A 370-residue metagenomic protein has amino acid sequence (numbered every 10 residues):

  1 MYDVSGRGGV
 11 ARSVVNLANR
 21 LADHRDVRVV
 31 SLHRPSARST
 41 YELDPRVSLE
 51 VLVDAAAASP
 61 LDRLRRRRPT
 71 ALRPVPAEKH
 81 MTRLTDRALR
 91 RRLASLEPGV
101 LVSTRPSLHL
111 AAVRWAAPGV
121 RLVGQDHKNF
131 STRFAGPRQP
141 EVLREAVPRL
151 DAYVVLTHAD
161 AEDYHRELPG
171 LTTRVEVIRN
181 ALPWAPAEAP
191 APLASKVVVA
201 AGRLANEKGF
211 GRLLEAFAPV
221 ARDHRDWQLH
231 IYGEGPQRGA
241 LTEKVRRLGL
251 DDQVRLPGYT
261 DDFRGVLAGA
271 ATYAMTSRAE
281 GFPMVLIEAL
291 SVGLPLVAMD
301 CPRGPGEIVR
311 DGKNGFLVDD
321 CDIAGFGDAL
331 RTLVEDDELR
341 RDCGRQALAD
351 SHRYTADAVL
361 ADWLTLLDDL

Functional and structural regions predicted by a protein language model:
M1-R7, R20, H24-P76: N-terminal strand-loop element at the rim of the active site of nucleotide-sugar-dependent glycosyltransferases
G8-N16, K196, A200-R225, L229 (+2 more regions): A conserved mid-protein helix/loop that constitutes part of the nucleotide-sugar donor-binding site
T82-T85, S103-H109, D126: Short His-centered aromatic/hydrophobic patch
A159, A181: Carbohydrate-associated surface elements
Y259, R278: Aromatic "clamp/platform" in nucleotide-sugar-dependent glycosyltransferases that forms part of the donor/acceptor
P295-M299: Short hydrophobic beta-strand element within catalytic cores of glycosyltransferases and related nucleotide-activated
R310-G312, F316-A324, R331-D337: Conserved acidic donor-binding segment of nucleotide-sugar-dependent glycosyltransferases
G325, T332, L339-R353, D362-T365: A short, well-ordered alpha-helix in the C-terminal region of glycosyltransferases
